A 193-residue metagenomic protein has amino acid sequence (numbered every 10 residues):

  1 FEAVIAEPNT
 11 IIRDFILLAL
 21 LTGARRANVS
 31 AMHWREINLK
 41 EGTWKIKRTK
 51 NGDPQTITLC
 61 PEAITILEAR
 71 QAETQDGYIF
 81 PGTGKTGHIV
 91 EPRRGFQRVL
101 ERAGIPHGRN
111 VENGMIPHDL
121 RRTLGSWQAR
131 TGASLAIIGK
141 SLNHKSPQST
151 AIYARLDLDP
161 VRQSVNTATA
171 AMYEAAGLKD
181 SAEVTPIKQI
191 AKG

Functional and structural regions predicted by a protein language model:
F1-A31, K40, K50-P54, A72-T74 (+1 more regions): Basic, Lys/Arg- and aromatic-enriched nucleic-acid-binding interface segment
E7, E41, C60-E112, A191-G193: Active-site/catalytic core of tyrosine-dependent DNA strand-transfer enzymes
T10, D14-L17, L21-N28, D119-K145 (+1 more regions): C-terminal catalytic core of tyrosine-transesterase DNA break-rejoin enzymes
A24-A27, R35, R98-L100: N-terminal DNA-binding recognition helix of tyrosine site-specific recombinases/integrases
R35-T43, G114, A133-I152, I190: Short, polar N-cap/turn motifs at the start of nucleic acid-interacting alpha helices
R48-G52, E62-I64, L142-T167: Catalytic-site neighborhood detector that most strongly recognizes the C-terminal catalytic loop/helix of tyrosine
D53-T56, G87: Short, mixed charged/polar active-site loops that provide acid/base catalysis or chelate metal/phosphate cofactors
A69, E73-D76, P81-T86, Q148-A151 (+1 more regions): C-terminal secondary-structure termini that scaffold catalytic or DNA-interacting sites
